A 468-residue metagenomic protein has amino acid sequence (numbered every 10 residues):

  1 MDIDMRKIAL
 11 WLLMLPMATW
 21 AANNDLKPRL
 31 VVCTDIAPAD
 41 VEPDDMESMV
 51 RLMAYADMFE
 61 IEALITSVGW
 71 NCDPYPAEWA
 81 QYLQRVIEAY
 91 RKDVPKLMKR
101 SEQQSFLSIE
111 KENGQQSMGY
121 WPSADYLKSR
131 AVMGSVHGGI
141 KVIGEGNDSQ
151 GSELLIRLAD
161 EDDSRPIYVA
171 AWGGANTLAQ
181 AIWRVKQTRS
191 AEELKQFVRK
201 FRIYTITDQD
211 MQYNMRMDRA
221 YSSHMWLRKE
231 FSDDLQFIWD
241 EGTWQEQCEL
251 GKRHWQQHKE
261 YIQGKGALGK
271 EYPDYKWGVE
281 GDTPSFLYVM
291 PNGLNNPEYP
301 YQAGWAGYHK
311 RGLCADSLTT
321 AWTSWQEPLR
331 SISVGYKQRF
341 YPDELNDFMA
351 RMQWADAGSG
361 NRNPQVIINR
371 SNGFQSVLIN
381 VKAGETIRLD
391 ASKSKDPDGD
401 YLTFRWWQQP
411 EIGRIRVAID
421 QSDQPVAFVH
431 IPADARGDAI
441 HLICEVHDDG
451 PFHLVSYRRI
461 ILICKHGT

Functional and structural regions predicted by a protein language model:
M1-I8: Positively charged n-region of N-terminal signal peptides that target proteins for export
L12-A21: Hydrophobic h-region of N-terminal signal peptides that target proteins for export in Gram-negative bacteria
A22-R416, V426-G437: N-terminal acidic, glycine/proline-rich low-complexity segments
Q421-D423, V446-H447: Ser/Thr/Pro/Gly-rich low-complexity disordered regions
L442-C444: Hydrophobic/tyrosine-rich beta-strand signature of extracellular beta-sandwich/beta-rich modules, prominently
H447-H453: Short, solvent-exposed loop/turn segments at the edges of extracellular beta-sandwich modules
H453-I460: Extracellular and select intracellular beta-sandwich modules with Ser/Thr-enriched, small-residue motifs on
I463-T468: Extracellular interdomain linker/stem segments of modular secreted and single-pass surface proteins
